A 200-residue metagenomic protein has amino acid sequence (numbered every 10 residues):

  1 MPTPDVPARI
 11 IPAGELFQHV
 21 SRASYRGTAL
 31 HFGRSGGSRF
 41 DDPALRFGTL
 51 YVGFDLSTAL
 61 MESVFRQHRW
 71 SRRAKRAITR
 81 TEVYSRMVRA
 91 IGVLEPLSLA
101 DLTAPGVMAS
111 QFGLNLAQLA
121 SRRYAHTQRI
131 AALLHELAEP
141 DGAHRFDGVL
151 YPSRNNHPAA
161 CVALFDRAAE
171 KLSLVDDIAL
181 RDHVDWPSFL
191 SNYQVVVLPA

Functional and structural regions predicted by a protein language model:
M1-G33, R39, S71-A200: Active-site and NAD+-binding cores of ADP-ribose-processing enzymes
F40-S71: Extended catalytic/binding region for NAD+/ADP-ribose chemistry, centered on the ART fold
